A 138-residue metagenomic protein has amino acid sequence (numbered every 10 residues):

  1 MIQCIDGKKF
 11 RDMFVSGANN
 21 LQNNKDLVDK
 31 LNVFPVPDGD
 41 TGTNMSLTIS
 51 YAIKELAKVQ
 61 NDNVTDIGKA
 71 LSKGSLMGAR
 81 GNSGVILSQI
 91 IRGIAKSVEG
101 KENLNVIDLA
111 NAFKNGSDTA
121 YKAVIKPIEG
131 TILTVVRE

Functional and structural regions predicted by a protein language model:
M1-E138: N-terminal loops that bind phosphate or other acidic moieties and the adjacent beta-alpha structural core
